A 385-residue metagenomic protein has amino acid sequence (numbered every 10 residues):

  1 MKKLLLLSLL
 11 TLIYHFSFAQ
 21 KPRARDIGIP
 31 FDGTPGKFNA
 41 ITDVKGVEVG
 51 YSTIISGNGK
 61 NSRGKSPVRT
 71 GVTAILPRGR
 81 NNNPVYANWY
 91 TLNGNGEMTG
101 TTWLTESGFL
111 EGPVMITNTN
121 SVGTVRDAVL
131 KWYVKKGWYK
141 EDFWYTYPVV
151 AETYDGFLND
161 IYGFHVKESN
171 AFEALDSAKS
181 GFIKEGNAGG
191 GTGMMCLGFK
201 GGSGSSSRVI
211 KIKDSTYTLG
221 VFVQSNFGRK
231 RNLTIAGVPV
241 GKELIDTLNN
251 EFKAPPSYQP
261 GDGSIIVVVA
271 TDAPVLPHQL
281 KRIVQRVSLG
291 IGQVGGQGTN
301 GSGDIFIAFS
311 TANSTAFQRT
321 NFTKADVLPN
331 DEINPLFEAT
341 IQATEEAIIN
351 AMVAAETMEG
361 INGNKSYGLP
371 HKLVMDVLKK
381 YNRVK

Functional and structural regions predicted by a protein language model:
M1-Q20: Bacterial Sec-dependent N-terminal signal peptides
Q20-K385: Alpha/propeptide regions of enzymes that mature by internal proteolysis
